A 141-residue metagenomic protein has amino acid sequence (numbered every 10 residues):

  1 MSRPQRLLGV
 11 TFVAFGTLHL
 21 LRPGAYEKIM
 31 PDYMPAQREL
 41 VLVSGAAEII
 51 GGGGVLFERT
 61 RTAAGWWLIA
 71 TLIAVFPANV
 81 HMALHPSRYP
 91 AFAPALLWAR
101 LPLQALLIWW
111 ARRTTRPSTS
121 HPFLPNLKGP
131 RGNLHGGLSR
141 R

Functional and structural regions predicted by a protein language model:
M1-R141: Membrane-interface extramembranous regions
